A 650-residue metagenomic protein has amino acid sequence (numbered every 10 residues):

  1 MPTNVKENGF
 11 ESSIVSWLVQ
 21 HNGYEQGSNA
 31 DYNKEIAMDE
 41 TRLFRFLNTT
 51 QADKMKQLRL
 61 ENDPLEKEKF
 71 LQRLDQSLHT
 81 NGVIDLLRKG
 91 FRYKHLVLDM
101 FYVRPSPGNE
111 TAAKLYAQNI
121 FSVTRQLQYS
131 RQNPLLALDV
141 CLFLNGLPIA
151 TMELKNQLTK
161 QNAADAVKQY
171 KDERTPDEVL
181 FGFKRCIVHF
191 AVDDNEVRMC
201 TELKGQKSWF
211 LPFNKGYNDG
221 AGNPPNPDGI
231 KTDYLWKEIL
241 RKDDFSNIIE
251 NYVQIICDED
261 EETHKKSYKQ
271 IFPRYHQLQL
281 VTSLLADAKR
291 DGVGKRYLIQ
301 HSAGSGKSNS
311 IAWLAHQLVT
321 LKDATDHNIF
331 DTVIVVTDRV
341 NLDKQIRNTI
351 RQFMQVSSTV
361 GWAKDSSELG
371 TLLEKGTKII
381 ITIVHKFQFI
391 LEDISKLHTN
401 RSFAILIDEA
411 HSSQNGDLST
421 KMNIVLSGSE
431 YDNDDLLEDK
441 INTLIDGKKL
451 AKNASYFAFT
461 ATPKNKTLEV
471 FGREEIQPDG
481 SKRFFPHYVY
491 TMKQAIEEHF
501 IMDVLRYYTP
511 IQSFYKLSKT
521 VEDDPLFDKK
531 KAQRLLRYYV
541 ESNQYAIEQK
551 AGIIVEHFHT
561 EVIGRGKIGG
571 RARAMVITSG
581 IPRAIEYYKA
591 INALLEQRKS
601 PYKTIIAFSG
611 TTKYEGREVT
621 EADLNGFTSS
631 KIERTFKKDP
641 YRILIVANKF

Functional and structural regions predicted by a protein language model:
P2-T332, N341-V356, H385, S395 (+3 more regions): ATP-dependent helicase/translocase motor core
L144, D291-K295, T325, L373-T377 (+3 more regions): Short basic/glycine-enriched coil/helix segment immediately N-terminal to the Walker B
N226-W236, K466-R571, Y588: Interdomain helical connector at the RecA1-RecA2 junction of SF1/SF2 helicase-like NTPases
I299-S302, D331-R339, G570-G580: Conserved RecA-like ASCE P-loop NTPase motor core of nucleic-acid helicases/translocases
R351-E392: Inter-Walker segment of RecA-like/P-loop motor cores
T377-E409, S413-I424, Y431-D432, L437-D446 (+2 more regions): Conserved RecA-like ASCE ATPase "motif II neighborhood" in helicase/translocase motors
N415-V504: Post-DEXD/H (motif II) to motif III coupling segment of the RecA-like Helicase ATP-binding lobe
Y538-I645: Conserved C-terminal RecA-like helicase domain
